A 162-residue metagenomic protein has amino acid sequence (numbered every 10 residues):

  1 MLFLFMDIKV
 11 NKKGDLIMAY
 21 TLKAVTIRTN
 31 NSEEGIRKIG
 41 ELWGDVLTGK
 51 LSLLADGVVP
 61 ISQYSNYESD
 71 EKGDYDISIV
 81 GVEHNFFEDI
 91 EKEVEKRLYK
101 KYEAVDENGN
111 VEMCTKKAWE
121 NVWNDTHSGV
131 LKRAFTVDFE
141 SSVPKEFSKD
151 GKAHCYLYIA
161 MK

Functional and structural regions predicted by a protein language model:
L2-K162: A solvent-exposed interaction/effector surface
